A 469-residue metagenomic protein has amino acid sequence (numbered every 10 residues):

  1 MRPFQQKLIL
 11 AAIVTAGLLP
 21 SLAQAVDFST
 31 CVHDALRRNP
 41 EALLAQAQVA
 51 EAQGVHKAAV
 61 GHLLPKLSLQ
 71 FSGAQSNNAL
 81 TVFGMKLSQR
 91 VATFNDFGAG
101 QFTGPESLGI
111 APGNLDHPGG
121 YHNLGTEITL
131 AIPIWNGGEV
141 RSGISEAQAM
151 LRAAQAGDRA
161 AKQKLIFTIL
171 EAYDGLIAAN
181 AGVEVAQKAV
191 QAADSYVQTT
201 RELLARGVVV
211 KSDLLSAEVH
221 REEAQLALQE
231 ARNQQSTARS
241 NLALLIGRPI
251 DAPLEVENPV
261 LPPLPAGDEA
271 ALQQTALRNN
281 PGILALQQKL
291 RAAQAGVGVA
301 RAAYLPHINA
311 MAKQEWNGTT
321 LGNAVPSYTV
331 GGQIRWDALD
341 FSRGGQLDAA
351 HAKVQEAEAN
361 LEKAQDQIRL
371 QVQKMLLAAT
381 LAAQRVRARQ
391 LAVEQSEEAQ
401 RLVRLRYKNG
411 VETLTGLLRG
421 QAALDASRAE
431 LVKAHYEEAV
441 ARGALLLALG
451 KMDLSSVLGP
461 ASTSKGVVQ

Functional and structural regions predicted by a protein language model:
R2-L22: Gram-negative bacterial Sec-dependent N-terminal signal peptides
P3, S68, Q75-T81, K86 (+1 more regions): Acidic, low-complexity, intrinsically disordered peripheral segments
L8, V26, A160-T275, M375-A378 (+5 more regions): Periplasmic alpha-helical coiled-coil/stalk elements that build and connect Gram-negative outer-membrane
V26-V32: Regulatory alphaC helix of protein kinase catalytic domains
H33-W135, F167, R248, Q273-G345 (+3 more regions): A small-residue-enriched
L43-A47, V60-G61, H117-H122, I134-K162 (+9 more regions): Sec/SRP-type N-terminal targeting helices
L204-V208, Y407-V411, A448: A short glycine-centered flexible hinge/capping loop motif at secondary-structure junctions
N241-P249, A292, V299, N360 (+1 more regions): Long amphipathic alpha-helical coiled-coil segments
